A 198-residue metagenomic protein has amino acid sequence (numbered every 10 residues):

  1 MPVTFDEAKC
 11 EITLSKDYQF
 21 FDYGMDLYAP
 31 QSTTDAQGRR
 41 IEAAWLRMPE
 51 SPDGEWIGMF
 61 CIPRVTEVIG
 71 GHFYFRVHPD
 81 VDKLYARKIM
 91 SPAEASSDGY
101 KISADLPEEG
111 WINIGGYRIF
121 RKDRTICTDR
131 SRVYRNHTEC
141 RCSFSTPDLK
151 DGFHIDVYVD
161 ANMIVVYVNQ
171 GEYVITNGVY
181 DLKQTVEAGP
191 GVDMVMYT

Functional and structural regions predicted by a protein language model:
M1-P2: Loop/turn-rich, solvent-exposed surfaces of beta-rich toroidal or solenoidal domains
F5-T198: Beta-rich accessory regions
